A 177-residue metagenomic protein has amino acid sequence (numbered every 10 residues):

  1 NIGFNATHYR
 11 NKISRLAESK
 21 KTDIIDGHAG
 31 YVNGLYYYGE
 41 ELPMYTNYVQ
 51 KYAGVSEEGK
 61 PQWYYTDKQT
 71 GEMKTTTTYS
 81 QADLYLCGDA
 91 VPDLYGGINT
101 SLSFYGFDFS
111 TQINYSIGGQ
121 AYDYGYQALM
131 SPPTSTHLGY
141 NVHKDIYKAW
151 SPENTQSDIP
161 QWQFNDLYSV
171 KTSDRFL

Functional and structural regions predicted by a protein language model:
N1-A90, M130, G139-H143, Y147-I159: Conserved small-residue
I2, I98, F104, F109-T111: Transmembrane beta-strands of outer-membrane beta-barrel proteins
A6-K12, F104-G106, Y115-G119: Transmembrane beta-strands of outer-membrane beta-barrel pores
Y64, S110-Q112, G119-A121: Short helix/loop capping segments that flank catalytic or ligand/cofactor-binding pockets
Y85-L86, G96-N99: Generic recognition of flexible, low-complexity loop/linker segments
P92-G96, F176-L177: Residues that define the transmembrane beta-barrel architecture of outer-membrane proteins
S116-L177: Extracytoplasmic gating/loop element in the C-terminal half of outer-membrane beta-barrel translocons and assembly
